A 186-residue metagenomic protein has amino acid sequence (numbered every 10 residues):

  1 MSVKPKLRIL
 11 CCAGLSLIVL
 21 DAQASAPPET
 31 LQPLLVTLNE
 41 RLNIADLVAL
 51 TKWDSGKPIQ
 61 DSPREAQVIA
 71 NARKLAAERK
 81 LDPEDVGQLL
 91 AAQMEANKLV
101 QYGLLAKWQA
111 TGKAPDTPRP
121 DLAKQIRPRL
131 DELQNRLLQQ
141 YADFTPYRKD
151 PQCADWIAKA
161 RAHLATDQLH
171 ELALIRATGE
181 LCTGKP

Functional and structural regions predicted by a protein language model:
S2-C11: Bacterial N-terminal signal peptides that target proteins for export
V19-D21: N-terminal signal peptide c-region/cleavage motif recognized by signal peptidases
S25-P63: Immediate post-signal-peptide N-terminus of mature secreted/exported proteins
Q32, N39, D46, A66 (+7 more regions): Solvent-exposed, polar/charged alpha-helical surfaces in well-ordered, non-transmembrane soluble domains, broadly
K57-P83, L89-L90, M94-V100: Alpha-helical segments in soluble extracytoplasmic regions
I59-L75, K113-Q125, D150-T166: Charge-rich, acidic-biased intrinsically disordered regions
P83-R148: Surface-exposed, polar helix/loop patches in the mature regions of secreted/periplasmic/lumenal proteins that form
Y141-P186: Glycine-rich, aromatic-bearing surface loops/beta-hairpins
